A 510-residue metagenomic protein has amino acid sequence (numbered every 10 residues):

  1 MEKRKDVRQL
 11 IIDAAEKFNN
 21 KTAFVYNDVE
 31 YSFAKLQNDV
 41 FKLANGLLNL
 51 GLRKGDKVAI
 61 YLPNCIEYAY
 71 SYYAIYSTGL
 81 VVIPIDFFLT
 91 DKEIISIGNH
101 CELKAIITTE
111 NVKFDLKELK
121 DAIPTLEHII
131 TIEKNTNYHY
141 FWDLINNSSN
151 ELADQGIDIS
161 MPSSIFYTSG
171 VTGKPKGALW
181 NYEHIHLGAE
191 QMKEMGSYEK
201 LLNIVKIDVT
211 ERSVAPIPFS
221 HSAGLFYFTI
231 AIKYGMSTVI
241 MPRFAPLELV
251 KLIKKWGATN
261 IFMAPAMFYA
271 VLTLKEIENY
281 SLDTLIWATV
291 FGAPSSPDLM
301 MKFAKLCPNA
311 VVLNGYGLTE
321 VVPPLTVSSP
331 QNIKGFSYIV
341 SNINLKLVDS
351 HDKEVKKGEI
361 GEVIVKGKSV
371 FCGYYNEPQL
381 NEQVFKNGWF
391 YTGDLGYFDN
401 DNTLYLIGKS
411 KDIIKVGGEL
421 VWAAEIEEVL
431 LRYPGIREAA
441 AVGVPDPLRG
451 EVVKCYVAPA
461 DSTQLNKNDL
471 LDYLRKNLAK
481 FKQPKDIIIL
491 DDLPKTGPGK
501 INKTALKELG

Functional and structural regions predicted by a protein language model:
E2-R4, I12, N20-G51, D56-C65 (+2 more regions): Conserved AMP-binding/adenylate-forming core of the ANL superfamily
N20, T136, S149-Y167, G173-K174 (+1 more regions): Conserved pre-ATP/AMP-binding loop-to-beta segment of ANL
S32-A34, S163-Q191: Conserved AMP-binding A3 loop
N49-L50, S77-D143, D461-T463: Structural core segment of the AMP-binding/adenylate-forming
L89, I95-S96, I106-T108, I261 (+6 more regions): AMP-binding/adenylate-forming catalytic core of the ANL superfamily
H186-R212, S220-N260, L274: Conserved AMP-binding/adenylation subdomain of ANL enzymes
K233, A258-F262, L274-I333: Gly/Ser/Thr-rich phosphate-binding loop
I339-N342, K353-V384, E419-V421: Conserved ATP/PPi-binding loop(s) of AMP-dependent carboxylate-activating enzymes
